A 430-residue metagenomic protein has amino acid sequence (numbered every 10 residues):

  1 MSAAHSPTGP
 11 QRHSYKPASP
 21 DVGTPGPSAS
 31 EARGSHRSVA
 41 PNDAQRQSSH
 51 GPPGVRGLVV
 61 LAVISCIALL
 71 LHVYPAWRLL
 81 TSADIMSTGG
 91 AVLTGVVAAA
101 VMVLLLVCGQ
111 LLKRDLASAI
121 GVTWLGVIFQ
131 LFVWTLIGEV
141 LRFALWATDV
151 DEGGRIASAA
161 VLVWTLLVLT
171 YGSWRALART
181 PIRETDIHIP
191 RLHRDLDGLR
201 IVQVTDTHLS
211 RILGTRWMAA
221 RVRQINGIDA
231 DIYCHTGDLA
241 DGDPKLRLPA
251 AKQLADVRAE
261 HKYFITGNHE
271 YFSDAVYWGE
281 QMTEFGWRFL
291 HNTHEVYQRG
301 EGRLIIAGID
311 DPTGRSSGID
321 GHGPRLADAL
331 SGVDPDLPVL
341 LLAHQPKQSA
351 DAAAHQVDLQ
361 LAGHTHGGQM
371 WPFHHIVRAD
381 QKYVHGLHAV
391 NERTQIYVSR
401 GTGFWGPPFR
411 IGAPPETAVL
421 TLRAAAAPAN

Functional and structural regions predicted by a protein language model:
M1-T180: Non-catalytic terminal accessory segments
R179-I189: Alpha-helical transmembrane signal-anchor/signal-peptide segments
H188-N430: Soluble catalytic domains of enzymes that build or remodel membrane lipids, polysaccharides, and related
